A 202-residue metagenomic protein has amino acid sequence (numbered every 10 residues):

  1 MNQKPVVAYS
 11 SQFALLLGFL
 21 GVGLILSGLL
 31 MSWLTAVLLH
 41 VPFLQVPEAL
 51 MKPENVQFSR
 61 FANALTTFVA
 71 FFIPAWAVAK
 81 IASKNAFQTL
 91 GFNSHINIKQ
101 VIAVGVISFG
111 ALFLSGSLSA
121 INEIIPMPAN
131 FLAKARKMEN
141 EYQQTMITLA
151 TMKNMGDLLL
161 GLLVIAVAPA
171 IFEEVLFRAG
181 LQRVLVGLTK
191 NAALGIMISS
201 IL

Functional and structural regions predicted by a protein language model:
M1-V101, F109-G110, G116: N-terminal, membrane-interfacial amphipathic/helix-forming hydrophobic leader that caps and precedes the first
F13-G18, F61, V101-V106, L159 (+2 more regions): Hydrophobic alpha-helical transmembrane segments
L38, P42, E123-P126, V186: Juxtamembrane transmembrane-helix termini
V46-P53, Q88-A168: Juxtamembrane helix-loop-helix connectors linking adjacent transmembrane helices in multi-pass membrane enzymes
N63-I73, M146-D157, A192-L194: Aromatic-enriched alpha-helical transmembrane segments of multi-pass intramembrane proteins
T66, A70, S119-A120, L176-F177 (+1 more regions): Hydrophobic side chains within alpha-helical segments
A79-K80, A120, R183, G187: Transmembrane helix-loop junction
L114, T151-L202: Transmembrane helix-loop-helix hairpins at the membrane interface of multi-pass integral membrane proteins
